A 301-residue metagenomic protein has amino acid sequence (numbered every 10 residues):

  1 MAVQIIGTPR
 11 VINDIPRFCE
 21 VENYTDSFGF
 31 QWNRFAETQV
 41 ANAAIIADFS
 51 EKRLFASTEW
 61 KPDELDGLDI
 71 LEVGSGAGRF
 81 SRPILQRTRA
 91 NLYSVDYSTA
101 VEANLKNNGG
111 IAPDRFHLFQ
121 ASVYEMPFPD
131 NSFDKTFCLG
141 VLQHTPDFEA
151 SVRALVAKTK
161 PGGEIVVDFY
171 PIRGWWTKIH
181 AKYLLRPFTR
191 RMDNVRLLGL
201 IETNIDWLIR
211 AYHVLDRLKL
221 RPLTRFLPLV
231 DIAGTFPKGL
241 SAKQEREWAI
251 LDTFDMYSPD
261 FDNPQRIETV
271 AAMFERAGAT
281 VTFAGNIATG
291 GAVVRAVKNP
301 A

Functional and structural regions predicted by a protein language model:
M1-P127, F261-P264, T269, G285-A301: Conserved N-terminal segment of class I S-adenosyl-L-methionine
V101, T145-P146: A structural helix-start
T136-F137: Hydrophobic beta-strand segment of the Class I
V141: Hydrophobic adenine-recognition pocket in adenosine-nucleotide-binding enzymes
E149-P161: A short glycine-rich, Lys/Arg-flanked "PGG" loop and its adjoining helix->strand segment in the class I
V166-W207: Conserved class I S-adenosyl-L-methionine
M192-I267, A271-A277: Substrate-binding/catalytic lobe of Class I Rossmann-like enzymes that use SAM or dcSAM, i.e., the mid-to-C-terminal
